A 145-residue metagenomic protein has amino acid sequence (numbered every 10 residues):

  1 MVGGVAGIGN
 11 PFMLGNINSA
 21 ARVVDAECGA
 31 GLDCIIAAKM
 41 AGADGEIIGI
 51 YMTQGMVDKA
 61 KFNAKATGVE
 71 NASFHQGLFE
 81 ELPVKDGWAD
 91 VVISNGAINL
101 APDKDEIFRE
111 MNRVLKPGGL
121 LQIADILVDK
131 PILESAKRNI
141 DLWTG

Functional and structural regions predicted by a protein language model:
M1-R22, D33-M40, K59: Conserved alpha-helix/loop element of class I SAM-dependent methyltransferases that forms part of the SAM/SAH-binding
S19, V69, E80-V91: A short acidic, Gly/Pro-enriched loop at the edge of an enzyme's catalytic core that lines a small-molecule cofactor
V23, V92-I93: Hydrophobic beta-strand segment of the Class I
A41-G42, L100-P102, L115-P117: Helix-to-beta-strand junctions that scaffold the AdoMet/dcAdoMet cofactor pocket in Class I SAM-dependent enzymes
E46-Y51: Conserved SAM-binding motif I beta-strand of class I
T53-G55: Conserved SAM/SAH-binding beta-strand->alpha-helix loop
D105-L120: A short glycine-rich, Lys/Arg-flanked "PGG" loop and its adjoining helix->strand segment in the class I
L127-G145: Short, glycine-/aromatic-enriched active-site segment of Class I SAM-dependent methyltransferases
